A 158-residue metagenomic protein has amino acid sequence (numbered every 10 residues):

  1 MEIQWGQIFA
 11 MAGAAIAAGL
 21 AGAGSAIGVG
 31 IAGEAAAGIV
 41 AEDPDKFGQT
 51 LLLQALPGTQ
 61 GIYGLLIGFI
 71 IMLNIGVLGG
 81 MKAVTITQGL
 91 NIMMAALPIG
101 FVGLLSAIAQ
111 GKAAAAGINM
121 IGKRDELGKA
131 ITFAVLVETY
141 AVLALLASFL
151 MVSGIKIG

Functional and structural regions predicted by a protein language model:
M1-G158: Hydrophobic, small-residue-rich transmembrane alpha-helices and their short perimembrane loops in multi-pass membrane
